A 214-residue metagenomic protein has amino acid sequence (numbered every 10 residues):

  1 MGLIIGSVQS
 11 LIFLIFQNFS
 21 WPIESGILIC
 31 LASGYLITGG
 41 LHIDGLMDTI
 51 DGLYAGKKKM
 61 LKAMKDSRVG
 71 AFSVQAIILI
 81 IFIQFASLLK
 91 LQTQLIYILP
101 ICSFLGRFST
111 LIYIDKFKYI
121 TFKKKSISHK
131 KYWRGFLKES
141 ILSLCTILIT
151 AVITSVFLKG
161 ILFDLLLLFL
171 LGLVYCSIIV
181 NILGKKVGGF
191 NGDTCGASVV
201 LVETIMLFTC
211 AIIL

Functional and structural regions predicted by a protein language model:
M1-G39, A55-K59, S67, F72-L214: Hydrophobic alpha-helical transmembrane segments
M64: Divalent-cation-assisted or electrostatically stabilized phosphate/pyrophosphate-binding catalytic cores
